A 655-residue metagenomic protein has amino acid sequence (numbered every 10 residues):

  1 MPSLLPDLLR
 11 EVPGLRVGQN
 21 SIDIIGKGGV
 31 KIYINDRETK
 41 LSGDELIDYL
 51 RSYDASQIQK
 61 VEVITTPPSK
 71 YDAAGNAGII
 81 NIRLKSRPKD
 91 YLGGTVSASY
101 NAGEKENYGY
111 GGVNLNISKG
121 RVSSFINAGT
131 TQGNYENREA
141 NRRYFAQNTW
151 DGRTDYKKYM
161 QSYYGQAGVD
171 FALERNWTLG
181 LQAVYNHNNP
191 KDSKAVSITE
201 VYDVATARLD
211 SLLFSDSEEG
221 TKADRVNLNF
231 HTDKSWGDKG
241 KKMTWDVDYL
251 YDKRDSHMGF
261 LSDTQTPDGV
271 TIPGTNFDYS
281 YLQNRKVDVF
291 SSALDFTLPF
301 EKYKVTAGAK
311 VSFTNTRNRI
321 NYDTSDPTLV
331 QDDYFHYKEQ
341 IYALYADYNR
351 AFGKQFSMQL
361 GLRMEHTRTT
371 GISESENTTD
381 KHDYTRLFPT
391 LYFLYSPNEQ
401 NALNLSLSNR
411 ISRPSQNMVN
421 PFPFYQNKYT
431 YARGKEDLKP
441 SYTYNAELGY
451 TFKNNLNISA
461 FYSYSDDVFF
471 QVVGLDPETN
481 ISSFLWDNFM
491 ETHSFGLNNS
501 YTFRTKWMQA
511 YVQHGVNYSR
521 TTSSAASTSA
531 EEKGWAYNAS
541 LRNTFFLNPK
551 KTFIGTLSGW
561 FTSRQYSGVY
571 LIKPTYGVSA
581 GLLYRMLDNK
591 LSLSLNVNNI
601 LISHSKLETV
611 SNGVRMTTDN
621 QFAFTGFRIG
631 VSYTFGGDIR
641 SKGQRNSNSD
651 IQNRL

Functional and structural regions predicted by a protein language model:
L5-L8, L46-D48, G75-S97, G109-V113: N-terminal periplasmic accessory domains that precede and gate Gram-negative outer-membrane beta-barrel machines
E11, T39-T65: Short acidic/polar hinge/loop motifs at secondary-structure boundaries that mediate gating or recognition
R83-V96, Y135-R142, D151-G152, M160-A167 (+7 more regions): Surface-exposed extracellular loop regions of Gram-negative outer-membrane beta-barrel proteins
A98-E104, K119, T130-N134, Y185-K191 (+16 more regions): Transmembrane beta-strands of outer-membrane beta-barrel pores
E106-N134, R138, N148-K194, A223-V226 (+2 more regions): Transmembrane beta-barrel wall of Gram-negative outer-membrane proteins
Y164-N188, S217-S373, S396-Q400, N404 (+3 more regions): Face-selective signature of the C-terminal outer-membrane beta-barrel domain
H336-E339, H382, I411-A460, Y464 (+2 more regions): Outer-membrane beta-barrel signature, preferentially recognizing the C-terminal barrel domain of Gram-negative
K533-L655: Conserved C-terminal beta-signal and adjacent last beta-strands/turns of outer-membrane beta-barrel proteins
